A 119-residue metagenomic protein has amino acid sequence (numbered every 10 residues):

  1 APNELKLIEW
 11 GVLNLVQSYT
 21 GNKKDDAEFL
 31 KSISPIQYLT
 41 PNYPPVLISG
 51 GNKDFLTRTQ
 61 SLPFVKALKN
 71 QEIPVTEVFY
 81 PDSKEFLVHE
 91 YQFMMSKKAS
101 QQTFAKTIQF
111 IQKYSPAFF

Functional and structural regions predicted by a protein language model:
A1-F119: Alpha/beta-hydrolase superfamily serine-hydrolase fold, recognizing
